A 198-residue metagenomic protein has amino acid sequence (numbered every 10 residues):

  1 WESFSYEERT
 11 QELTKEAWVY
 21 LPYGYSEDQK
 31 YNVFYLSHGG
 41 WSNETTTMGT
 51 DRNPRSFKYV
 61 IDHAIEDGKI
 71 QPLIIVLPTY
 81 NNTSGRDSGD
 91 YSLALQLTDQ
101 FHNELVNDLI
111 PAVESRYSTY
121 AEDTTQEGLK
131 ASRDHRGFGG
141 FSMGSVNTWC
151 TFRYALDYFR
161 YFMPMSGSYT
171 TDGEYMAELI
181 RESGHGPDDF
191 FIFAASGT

Functional and structural regions predicted by a protein language model:
W1-T198: Non-catalytic cap/lid and distal C-terminal segments of serine-dependent acyl enzymes
